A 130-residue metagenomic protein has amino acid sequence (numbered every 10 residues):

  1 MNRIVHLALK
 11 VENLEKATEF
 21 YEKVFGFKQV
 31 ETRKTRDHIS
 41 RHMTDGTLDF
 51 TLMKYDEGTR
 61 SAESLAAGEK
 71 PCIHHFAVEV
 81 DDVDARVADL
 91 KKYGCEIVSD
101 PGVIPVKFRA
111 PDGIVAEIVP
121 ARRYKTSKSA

Functional and structural regions predicted by a protein language model:
M1-T18, I73-V78, R122-A130: N-terminal beta-strand motif that seeds the catalytic metal site of vicinal oxygen chelate
A8-D49, I104-K107: Core segments of cupin and vicinal oxygen chelate
K16-E19, K23, D84-K92: Replace "anionic and nucleotidyl ligands
V30, H42, V87-A130: Vicinal oxygen chelate
H38, G58-S64, K125-S127: A short, acidic/glycine-rich surface segment
G46-F50, D56-T59, D82-A85: Short, charged/polar surface micro-motifs in flexible loops or helix N-caps
E69-L90: Mid-chain, well-packed structural core segment of small domains
